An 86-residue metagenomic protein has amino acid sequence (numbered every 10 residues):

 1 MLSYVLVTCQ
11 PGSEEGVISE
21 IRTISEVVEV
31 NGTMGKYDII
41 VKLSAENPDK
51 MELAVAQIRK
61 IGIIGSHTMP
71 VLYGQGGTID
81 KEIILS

Functional and structural regions predicted by a protein language model:
M1-S86: A compositional/biophysical signature of low hydrophobicity enriched in polar/charged and small residues
